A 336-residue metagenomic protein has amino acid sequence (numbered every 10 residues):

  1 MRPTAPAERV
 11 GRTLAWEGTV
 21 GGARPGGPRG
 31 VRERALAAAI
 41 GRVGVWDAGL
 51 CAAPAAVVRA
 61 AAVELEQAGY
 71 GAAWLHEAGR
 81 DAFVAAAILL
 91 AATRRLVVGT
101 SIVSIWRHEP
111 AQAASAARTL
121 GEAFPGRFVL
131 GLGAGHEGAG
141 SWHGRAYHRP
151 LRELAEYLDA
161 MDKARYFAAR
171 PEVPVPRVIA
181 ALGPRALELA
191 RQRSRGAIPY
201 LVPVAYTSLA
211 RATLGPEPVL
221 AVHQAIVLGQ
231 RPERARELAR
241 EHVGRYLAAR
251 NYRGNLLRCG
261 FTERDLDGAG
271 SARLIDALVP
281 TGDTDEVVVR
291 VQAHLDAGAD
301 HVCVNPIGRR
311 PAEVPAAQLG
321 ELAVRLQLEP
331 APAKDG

Functional and structural regions predicted by a protein language model:
T4-P6: Compositionally biased low-complexity segments, especially N-terminal hydrophobic helices that form the hydrophobic
E8-V10, A15-G336: Active-site-adjacent structural elements that line small-molecule/cofactor binding pockets in enzymes
